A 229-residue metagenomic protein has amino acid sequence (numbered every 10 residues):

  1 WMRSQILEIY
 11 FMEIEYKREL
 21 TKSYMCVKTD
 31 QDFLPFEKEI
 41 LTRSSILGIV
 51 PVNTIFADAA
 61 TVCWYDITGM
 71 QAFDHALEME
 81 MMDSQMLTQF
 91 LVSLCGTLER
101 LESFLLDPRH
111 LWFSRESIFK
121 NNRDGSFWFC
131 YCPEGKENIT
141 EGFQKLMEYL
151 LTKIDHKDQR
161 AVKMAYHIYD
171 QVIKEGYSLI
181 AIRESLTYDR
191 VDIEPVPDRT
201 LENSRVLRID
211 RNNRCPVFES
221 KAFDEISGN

Functional and structural regions predicted by a protein language model:
S4-K22, T187, N203-R208: Flexible, glycine-/charge-rich segments associated with ATP-binding catalytic modules
Y10, C26, C63, C95 (+2 more regions): Generic recognition of cysteine residues
F11-F90: Conserved structural core of kinase catalytic domains
I40-S45, L94-L105, M147-I154, Y169 (+1 more regions): Hydrophobic, Leu/Ile/Phe/Ala-enriched alpha-helical segments that form helix-helix packing faces
M86, F90-L91, C95-G135: Catalytic-loop of the protein kinase fold
N121-D198, C215: C-lobe/activation-segment region of protein kinase-like
S185-L186, E194-G228: Low-complexity, Pro/Ser/Thr/Gly/Ala-rich intrinsically disordered linkers and tails that serve as
